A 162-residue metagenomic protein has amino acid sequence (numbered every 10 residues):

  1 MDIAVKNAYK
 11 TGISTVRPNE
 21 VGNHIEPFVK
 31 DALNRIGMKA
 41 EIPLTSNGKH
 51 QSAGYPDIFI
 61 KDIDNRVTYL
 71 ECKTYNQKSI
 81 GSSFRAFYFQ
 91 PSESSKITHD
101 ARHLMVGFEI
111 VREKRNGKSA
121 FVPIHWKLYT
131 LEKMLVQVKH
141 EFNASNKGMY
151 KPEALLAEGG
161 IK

Functional and structural regions predicted by a protein language model:
M1-F28: Interdomain/boundary linker segments immediately adjacent to catalytic/signaling cores
T15-N23, T45, G54-Y55, S95: Short, charged/polar micro-motifs that form catalytic or ligand-binding hotspots
K30-K61: A short acidic/basic microdomain associated with nuclease active sites
A53-Y55, N65, D100: Short connector loops at helix/strand junctions that flank enzyme active sites, especially segments positioning acidic
I58-I60, T68-N76: Conserved catalytic cores of phosphodiester-cleaving nucleases, focusing on short active-site segments
R66, V111-K133: Short, well-ordered strand-loop elements centered on a beta-strand within folded domains, enriched for acidic residues
C72-S119: Catalytic cores of nucleic-acid endonucleases
L131-K162: Non-catalytic C-terminal interaction segments of nucleic acid-processing enzymes
